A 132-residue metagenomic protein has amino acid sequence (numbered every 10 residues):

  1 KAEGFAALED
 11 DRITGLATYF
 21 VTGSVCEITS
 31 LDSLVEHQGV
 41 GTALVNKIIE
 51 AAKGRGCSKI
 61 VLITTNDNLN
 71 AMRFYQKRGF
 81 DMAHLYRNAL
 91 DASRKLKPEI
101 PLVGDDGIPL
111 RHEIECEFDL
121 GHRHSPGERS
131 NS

Functional and structural regions predicted by a protein language model:
K1, R12, L16-T18, E36 (+1 more regions): Conserved acyl-donor/pantetheine-binding loop and adjacent beta-alpha core of acyl/acetyltransferases and related
K1-E36, T42-N46, D119-H122: Acetyl-CoA-dependent GNAT
A52-T64: Conserved GNAT acetyl-CoA-binding A-motif
G54, M82-H84: A secondary-structure capping/hinge motif
L62-A71, R87-R94: Conserved beta-strand-loop-alpha-helix junction that forms the acyl-donor binding cleft
Y75, F80: Conserved active-site tyrosine of GNAT-family acetyltransferases
S125-S130: Intrinsic, low-complexity polybasic segments
